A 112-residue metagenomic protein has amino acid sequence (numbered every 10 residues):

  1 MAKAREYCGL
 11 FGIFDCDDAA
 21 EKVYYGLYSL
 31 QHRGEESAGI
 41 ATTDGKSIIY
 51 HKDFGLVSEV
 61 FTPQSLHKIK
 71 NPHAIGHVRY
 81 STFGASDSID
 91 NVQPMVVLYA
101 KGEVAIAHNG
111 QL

Functional and structural regions predicted by a protein language model:
M1-Q111: N-terminal glutamine amidotransferase
